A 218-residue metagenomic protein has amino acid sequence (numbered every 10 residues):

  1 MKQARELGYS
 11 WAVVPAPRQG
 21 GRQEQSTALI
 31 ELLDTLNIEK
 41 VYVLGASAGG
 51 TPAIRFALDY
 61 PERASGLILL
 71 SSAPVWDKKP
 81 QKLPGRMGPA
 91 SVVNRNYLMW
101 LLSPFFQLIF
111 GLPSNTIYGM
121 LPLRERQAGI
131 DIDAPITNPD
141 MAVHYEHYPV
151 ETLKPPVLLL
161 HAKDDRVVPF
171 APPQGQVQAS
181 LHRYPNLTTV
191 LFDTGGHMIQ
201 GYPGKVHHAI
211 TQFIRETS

Functional and structural regions predicted by a protein language model:
K2-R18: Conserved alpha/beta-hydrolase
E24-Y42: Conserved acidic catalytic loop of the alpha/beta-hydrolase fold
E39-K79: Conserved hydrolase catalytic core segment
L67-Y97: Flexible "cap/lid" loop of the alpha/beta hydrolase fold
M87-Y148: Alpha/beta-hydrolase
L153, L159-H161, D165: Short beta-strand/loop motif that positions the catalytic acidic residue of the alpha/beta-hydrolase fold
R166-G175: Conserved alpha/beta-hydrolase "acid-adjacent" motif
R183-S218: Catalytic active-site module of serine/aspartate enzymes centered on a nucleophile-bearing elbow/loop
